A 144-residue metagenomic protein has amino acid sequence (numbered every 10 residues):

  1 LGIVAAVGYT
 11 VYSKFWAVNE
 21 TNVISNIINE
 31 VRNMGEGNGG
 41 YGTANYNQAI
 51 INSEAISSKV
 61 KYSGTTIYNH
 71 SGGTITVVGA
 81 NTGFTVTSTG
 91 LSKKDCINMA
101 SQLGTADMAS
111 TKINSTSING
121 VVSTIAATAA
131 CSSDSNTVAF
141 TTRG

Functional and structural regions predicted by a protein language model:
L1-W16, E20: N-terminal single-pass transmembrane signal-anchor helix
V7, N26, D95-N98: Generic detector of isolated residues embedded in canonical secondary-structure elements
E20-T43: Amphipathic, membrane-active segments
E36-G144: Periplasmic/extracellular, small/polar-rich flexible segments of pilin-like filament-forming proteins
